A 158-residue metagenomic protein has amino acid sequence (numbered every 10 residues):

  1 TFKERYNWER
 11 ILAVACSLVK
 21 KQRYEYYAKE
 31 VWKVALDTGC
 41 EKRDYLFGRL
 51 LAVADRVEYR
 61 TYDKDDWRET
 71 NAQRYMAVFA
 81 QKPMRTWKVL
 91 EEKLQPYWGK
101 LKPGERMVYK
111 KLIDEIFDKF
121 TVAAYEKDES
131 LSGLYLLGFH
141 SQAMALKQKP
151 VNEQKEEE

Functional and structural regions predicted by a protein language model:
T1-E158: Intrinsic-disorder/low-complexity detector
